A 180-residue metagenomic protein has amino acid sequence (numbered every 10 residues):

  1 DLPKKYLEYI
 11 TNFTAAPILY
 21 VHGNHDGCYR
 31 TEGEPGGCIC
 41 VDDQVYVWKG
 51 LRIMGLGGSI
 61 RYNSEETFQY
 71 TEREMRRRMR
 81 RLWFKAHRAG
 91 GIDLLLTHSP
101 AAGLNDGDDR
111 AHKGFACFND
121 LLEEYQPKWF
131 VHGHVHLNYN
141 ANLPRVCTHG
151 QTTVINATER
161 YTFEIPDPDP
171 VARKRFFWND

Functional and structural regions predicted by a protein language model:
D1, I18-N24, V41, L94-H98 (+3 more regions): Active-site neighborhood of phospho(di)ester-bond hydrolases with catalytic His/Asp-centered motifs
L2, K113-G114: Short, glycine/acidic-rich beta->alpha junctions
L2-E8, N24-T31, R61-E65, A102-N105 (+2 more regions): Active-site environment of divalent metal-dependent phosphoester hydrolases
Y6-F13, C117, L121, L143: A short acidic, amphipathic alpha-helical/loop segment
Y9, H25-K113: Conserved catalytic scaffold of divalent metal-dependent phosphoesterases
F13, R88-A89, E124: Alpha-helix C-cap/termination motif
F13-A15, P35-G36, H149-T152: Short, structured coil segments at secondary-structure junctions
Y46-K49, L121-Y125, W129, L137-D180: Binuclear metal-dependent phosphoesterase catalytic core
